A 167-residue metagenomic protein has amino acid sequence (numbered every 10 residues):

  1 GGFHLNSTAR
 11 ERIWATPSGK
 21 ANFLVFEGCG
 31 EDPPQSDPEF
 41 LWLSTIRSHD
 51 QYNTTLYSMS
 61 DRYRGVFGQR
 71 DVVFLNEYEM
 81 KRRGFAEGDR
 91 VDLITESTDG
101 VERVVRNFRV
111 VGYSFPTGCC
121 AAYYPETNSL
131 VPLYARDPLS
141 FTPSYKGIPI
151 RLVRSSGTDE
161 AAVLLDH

Functional and structural regions predicted by a protein language model:
G1-D61: Long, low-complexity segments enriched in small/aliphatic residues
T54, M59-H167: Long, contiguous, secondary-structure-rich segments that constitute the structural scaffold of globular domains
